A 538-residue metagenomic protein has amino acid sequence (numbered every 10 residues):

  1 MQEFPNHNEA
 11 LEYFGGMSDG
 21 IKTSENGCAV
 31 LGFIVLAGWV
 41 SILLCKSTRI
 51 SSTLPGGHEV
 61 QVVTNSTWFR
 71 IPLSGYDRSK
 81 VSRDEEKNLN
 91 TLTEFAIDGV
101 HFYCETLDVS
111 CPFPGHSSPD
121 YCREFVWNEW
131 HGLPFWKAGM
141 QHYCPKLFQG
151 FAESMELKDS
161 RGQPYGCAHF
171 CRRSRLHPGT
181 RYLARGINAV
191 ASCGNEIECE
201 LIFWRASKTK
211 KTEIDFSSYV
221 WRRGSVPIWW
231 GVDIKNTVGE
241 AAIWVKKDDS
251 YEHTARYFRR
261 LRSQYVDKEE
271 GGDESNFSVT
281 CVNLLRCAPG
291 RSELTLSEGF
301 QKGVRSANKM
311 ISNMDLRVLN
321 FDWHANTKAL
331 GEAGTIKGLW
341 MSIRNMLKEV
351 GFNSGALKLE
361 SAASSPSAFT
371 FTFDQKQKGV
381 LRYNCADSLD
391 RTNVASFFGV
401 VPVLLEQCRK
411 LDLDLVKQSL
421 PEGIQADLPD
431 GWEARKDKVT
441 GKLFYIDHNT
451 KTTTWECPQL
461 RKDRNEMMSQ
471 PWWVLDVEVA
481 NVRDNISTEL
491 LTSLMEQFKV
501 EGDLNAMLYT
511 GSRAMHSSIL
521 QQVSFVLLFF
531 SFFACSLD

Functional and structural regions predicted by a protein language model:
M1-D374, V403-A426, D430, H448 (+1 more regions): Phosphoinositide system proteins, centered on phosphoinositide phosphatases and their trafficking scaffolds
N188, D322, D387-D390, D437: Acidic side chains
F277, K378, G441: Conserved catalytic motifs of the protein kinase core domain
C281, G379-F398: A phosphate-binding catalytic loop at a beta-strand-loop-alpha-helix junction that coordinates phosphoryl groups
L294, G331, A395-S396, E456: Short, solvent-exposed loop/turn and secondary-structure capping segments
R391-N393, G431-P458: Conserved tryptophan-centered aromatic signature that marks the ligand-binding surface of SH3 and related Trp-rich
V400-L404, E456: A broad "ordered helical/assembly scaffold" signature
